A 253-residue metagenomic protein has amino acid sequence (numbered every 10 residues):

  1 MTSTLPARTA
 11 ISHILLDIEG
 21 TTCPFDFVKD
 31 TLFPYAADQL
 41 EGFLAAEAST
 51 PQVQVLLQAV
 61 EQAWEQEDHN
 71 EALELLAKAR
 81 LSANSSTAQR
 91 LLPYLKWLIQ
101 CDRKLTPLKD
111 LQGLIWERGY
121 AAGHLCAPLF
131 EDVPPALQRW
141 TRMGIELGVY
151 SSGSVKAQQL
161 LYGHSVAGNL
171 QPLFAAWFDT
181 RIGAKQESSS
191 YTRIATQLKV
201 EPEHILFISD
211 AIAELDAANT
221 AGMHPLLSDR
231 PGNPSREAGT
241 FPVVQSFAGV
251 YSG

Functional and structural regions predicted by a protein language model:
T2-I14, P172-G253: Asp-based, Mg2+/Mn2+-dependent phosphohydrolase catalytic module
R8-D30: Asp-based phosphoryl-transfer active-site loop
T22-D26, K156-Q159, D216, P234-R236: Short catalytic/ligand-binding loop motif for oxyanion handling, primarily in non-cytosolic enzymes, centered on
V28-K96: Conserved phosphoryl-transfer catalytic core
D68-E131: Metal-dependent phosphoesterase signature
G113-L114, A122-P128, D132-S165: Substrate-recognition element of Asp-dependent hydrolases with the DxDx(T/V) motif
S151-P172, W177-K185: Active-site cradle of extracellular carbohydrate-active enzymes
